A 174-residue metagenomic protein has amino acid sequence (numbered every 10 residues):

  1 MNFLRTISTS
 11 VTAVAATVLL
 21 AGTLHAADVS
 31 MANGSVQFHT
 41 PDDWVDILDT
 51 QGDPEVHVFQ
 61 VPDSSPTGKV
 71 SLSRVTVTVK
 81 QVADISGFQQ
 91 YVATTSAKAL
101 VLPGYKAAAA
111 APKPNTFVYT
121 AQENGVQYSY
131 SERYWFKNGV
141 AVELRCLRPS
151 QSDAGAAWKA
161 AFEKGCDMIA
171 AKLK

Functional and structural regions predicted by a protein language model:
M1-A15: Bacterial N-terminal signal peptides that target proteins for export
L20-A26: Sec/Tat signal peptide C-region and signal peptidase I cleavage site
A26-V56: N-terminal "mature-domain start" segment
H39, I47, T120, L144-R145: Beta-strand residues in well-ordered beta-sheet regions across diverse protein folds
P41, I85, Q89-S96, K159 (+1 more regions): Extracytoplasmic/secreted envelope proteins and their assembly/folding machinery, especially bacterial periplasmic
T50-S131, F136, A141, S150: Conserved polar/disulfide-associated segments of primarily extracytoplasmic proteins
L144-K174: Surface-exposed amphipathic alpha-helical segments
